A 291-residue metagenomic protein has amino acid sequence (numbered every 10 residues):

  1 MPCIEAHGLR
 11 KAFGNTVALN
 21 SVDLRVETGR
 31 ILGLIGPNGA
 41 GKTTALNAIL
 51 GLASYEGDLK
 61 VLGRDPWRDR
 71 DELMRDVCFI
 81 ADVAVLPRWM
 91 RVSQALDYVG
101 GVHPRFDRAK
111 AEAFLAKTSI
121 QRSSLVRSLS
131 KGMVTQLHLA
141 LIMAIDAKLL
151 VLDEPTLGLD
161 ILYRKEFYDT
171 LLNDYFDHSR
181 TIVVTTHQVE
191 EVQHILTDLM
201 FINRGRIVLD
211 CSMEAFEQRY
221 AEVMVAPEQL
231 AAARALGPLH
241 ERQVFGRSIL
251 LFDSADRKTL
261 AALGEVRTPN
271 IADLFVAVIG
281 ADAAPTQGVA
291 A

Functional and structural regions predicted by a protein language model:
P37-G41: Walker A (P-loop) phosphate-binding loop of ABC-type ATPase nucleotide-binding domains
G51, Y55-R68, E72-L73: Conserved ABC transporter NBD signature motif
A81-H138: ABC-family P-loop ATPase nucleotide-binding domains
L150-E154, L159: Catalytic Walker B motif of ABC-type/P-loop ATPase nucleotide-binding domains
E166-F252: ABC transporter nucleotide-binding domain
H240-A291: C-terminal coupling/interaction segments
